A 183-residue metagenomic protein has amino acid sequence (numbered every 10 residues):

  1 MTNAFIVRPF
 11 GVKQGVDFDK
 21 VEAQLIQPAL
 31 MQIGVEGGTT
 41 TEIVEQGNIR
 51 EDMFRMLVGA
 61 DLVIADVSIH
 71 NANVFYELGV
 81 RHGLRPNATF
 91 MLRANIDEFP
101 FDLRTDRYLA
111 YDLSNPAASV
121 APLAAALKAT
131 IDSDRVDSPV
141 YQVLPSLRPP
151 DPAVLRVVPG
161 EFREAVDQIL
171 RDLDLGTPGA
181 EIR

Functional and structural regions predicted by a protein language model:
M1-Q46, R50-A60: Conserved N-terminal substructure of TIR/SEFIR domains
I6, E22, G176-R183: Well-ordered, non-transmembrane segments within structured domains
Q27, T40-L78, G83, A124-L127: TIR-domain catalytic/interaction hotspot
R55-D61, T89-L103, P122-L123, V143-L155: A short, terminal or domain-edge coil/loop segment
V67-I131: Cross-kingdom TIR/SEFIR domain
R107-E181: C-terminal interaction surface of TIR/SEFIR-family domains
